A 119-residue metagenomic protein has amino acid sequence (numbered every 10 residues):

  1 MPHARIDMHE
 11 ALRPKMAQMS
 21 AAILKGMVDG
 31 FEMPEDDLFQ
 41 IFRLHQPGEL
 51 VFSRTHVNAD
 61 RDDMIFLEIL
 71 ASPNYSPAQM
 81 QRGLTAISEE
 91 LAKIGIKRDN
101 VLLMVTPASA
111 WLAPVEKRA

Functional and structural regions predicted by a protein language model:
M1-A119: Interaction-mediating elements
